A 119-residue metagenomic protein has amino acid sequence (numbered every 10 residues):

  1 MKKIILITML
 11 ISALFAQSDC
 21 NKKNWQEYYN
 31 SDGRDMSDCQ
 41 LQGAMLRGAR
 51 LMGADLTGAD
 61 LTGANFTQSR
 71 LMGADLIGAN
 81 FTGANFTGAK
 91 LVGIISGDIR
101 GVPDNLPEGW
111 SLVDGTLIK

Functional and structural regions predicted by a protein language model:
I4-A13: Sec-dependent N-terminal signal peptides
Q17-K119: Tandem repeat scaffolds
